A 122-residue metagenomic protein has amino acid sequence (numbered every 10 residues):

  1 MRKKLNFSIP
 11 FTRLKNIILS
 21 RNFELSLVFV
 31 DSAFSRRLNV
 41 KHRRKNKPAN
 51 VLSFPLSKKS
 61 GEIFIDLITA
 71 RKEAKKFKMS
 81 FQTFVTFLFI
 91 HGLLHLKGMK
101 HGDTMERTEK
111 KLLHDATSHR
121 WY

Functional and structural regions predicted by a protein language model:
M1-V85, L93-Y122: An acidic/histidine-cluster motif and surrounding catalytic segment that typifies divalent-metal-assisted enzyme active
F89: Histidine-centered acyl-transfer/condensation active-site motif and its immediate structural neighborhood
